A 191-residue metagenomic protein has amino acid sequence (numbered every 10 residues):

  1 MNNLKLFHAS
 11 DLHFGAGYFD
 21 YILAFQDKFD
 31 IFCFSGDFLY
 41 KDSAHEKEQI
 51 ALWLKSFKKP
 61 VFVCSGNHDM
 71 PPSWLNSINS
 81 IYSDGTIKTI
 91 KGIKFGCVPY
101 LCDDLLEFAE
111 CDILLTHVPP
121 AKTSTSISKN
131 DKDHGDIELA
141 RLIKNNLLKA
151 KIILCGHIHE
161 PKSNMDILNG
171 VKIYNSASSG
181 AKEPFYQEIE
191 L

Functional and structural regions predicted by a protein language model:
N2-N3, I87-G92, A140-N146, E160-L191: Binuclear metal-dependent phosphoesterase catalytic core
F7-D11, F32-D37, V61-N67, Y82-D84 (+3 more regions): Active-site neighborhood of phospho(di)ester-bond hydrolases with catalytic His/Asp-centered motifs
A9-I90: Core catalytic region of metal-dependent phosphoesterases/phosphodiesterases, especially metallo-beta-lactamase-like
H13-G17, F95-F108, E138: Catalytic core of the metallo-beta-lactamase
L39, A44, D112-K149: Active-site-proximal segments of metal-dependent phosphoesterases and phosphodiesterases across multiple
W53-K58, F108-A109, I143-K149, I167-N169: Short, conserved loop/helix-junction motifs that constitute active-site signature segments in enzyme catalytic cores
P72-I78, I90-K91, D104-A109, S163-N169: Short loop/helix-cap segments at secondary-structure boundaries that form the rim of catalytic
